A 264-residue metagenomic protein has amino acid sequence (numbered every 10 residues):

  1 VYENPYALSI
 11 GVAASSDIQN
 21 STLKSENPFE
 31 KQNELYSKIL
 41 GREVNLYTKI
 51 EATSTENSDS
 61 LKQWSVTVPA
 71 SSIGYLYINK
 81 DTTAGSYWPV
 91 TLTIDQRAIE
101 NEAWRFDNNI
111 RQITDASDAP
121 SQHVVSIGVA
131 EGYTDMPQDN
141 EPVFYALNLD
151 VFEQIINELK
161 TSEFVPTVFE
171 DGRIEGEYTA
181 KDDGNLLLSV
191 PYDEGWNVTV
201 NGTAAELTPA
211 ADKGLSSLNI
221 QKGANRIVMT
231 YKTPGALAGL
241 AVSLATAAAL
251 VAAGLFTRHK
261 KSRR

Functional and structural regions predicted by a protein language model:
V1-F29, F106: Aromatic/acidic, Gly/Pro-rich catalytic loop(s) in extracytoplasmic/lumenal soluble domains of multi-pass membrane
I18-L40, A249-G254: Short, cationic low-complexity segments
S37-R264: Active-site-proximal, structured, solvent-exposed surfaces of multi-pass membrane proteins that position macromolecular
